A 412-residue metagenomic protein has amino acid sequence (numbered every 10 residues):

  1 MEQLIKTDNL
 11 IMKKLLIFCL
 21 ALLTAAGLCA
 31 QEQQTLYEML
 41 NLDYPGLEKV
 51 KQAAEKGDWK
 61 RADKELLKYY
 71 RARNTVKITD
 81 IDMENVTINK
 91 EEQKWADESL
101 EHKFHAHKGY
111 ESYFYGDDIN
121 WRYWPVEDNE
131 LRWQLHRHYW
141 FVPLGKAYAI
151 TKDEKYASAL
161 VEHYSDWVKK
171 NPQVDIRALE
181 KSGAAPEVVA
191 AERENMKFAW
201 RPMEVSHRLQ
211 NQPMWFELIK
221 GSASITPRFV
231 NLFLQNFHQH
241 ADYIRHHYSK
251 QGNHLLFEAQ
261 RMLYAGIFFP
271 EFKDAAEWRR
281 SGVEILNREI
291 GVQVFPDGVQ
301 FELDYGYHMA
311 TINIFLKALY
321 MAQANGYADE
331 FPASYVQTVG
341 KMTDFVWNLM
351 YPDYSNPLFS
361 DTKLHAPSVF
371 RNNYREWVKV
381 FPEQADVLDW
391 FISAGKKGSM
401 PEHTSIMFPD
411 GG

Functional and structural regions predicted by a protein language model:
M1-E32: Bacterial Sec-dependent N-terminal signal peptides
L20, D117-D128, N195: Short, charged low-complexity linear motifs
A25-A26, A149, L364, N373: Hydrophobic alpha-helical membrane context
Q31-K103: Extreme N-terminal leader/anchor segments
H102-R122, L135, G183: Short alpha-helical hairpin
Y113, E127-M350: Aromatic-lined, polymer-binding surfaces characteristic of secreted/periplasmic polysaccharide-degrading enzymes
V299-G412: Carbohydrate-active enzyme catalytic cores, enriched for enzymes that act on polyanionic acidic polysaccharides
